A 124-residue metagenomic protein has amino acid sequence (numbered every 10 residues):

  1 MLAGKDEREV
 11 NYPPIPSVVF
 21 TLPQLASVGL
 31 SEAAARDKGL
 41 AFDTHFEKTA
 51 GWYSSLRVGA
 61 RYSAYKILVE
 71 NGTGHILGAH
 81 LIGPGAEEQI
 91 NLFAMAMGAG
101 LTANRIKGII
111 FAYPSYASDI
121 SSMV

Functional and structural regions predicted by a protein language model:
A3-D6, I15, F20-V124: Flexible, glycine-rich terminal cap/loop adjacent to redox cofactors in electron-transfer oxidoreductases
R8-V10: Glycine-rich active-site loop/strand segments that organize a redox cofactor
